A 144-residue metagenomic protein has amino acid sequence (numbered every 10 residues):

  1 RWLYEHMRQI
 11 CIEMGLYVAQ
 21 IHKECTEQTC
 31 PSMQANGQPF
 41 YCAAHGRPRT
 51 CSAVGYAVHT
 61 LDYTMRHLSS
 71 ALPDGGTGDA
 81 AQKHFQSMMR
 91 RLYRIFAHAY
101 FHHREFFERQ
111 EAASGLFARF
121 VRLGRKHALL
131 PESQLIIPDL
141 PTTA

Functional and structural regions predicted by a protein language model:
R1-T77, H127, P131-P138: Extended alpha-helical interaction segments
G78-F120: Conserved, folded interaction/cargo-binding domains in eukaryotic regulatory proteins
Q110-A144: Eukaryote-biased recognition of C-terminal alpha-helical segments
